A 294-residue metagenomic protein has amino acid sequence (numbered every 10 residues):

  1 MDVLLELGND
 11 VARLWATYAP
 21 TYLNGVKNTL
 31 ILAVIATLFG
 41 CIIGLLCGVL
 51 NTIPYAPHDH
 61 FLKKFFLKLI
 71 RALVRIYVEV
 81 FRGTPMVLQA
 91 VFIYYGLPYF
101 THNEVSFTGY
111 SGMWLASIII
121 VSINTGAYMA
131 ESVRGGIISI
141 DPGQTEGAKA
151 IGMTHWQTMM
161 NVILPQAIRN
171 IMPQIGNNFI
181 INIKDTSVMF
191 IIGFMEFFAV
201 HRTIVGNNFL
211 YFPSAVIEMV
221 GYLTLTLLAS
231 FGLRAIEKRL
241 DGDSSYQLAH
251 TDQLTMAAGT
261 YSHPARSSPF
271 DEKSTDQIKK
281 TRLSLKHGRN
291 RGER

Functional and structural regions predicted by a protein language model:
M1-R294: Transmembrane alpha-helices and adjacent helix-loop boundaries
